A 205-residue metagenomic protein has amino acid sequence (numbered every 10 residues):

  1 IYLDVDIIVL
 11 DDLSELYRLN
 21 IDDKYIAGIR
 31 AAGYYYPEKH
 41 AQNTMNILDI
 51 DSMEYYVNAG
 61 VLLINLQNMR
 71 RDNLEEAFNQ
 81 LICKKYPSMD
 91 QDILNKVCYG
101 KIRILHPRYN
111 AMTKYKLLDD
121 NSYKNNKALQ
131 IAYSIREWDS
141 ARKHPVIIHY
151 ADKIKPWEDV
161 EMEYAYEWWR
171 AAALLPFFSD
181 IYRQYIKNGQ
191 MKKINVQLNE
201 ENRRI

Functional and structural regions predicted by a protein language model:
I1-E38, Y56, L63-I64: GT-A fold catalytic core of metal-dependent nucleotide-sugar glycosyltransferases, centered on the diacidic
D22-I29, Y34-A41, S52-E54, F78-Q91 (+1 more regions): Glycine- and acidic-residue-rich phosphate-binding/metal-coordinating active-site segment common to enzymes that handle
K24-L48, M162-R170, F178-I181, Q197: A short, conserved beta-to-alpha structural element at the edge of catalytic cores that scaffolds binding
M45-S52, Y133-R136: Short, P/G- and charge-enriched loop/turn segments at secondary-structure junctions
D49-V61: A recurrent flexible, glycine/aromatic-enriched loop bordering the glycosyltransferase active site that acts as
A59, I64-I205: A glycosyltransferase accessory/donor-loop signature
